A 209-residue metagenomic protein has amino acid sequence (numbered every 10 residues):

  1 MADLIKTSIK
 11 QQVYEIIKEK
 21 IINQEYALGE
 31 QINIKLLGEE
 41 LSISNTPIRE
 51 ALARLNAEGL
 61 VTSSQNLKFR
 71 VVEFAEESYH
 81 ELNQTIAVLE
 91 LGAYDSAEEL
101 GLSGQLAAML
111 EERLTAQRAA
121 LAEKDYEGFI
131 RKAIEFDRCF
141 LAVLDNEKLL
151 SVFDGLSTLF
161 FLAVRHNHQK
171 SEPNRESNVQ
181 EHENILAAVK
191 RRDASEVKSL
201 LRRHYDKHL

Functional and structural regions predicted by a protein language model:
M1-E99: Short linear motifs at protein or domain termini
Q11, E15, A87, G104 (+2 more regions): Amphipathic alpha-helical repeat elements characteristic of tetratricopeptide repeat
E76, E90-L91, L114-T115, A133-D137 (+1 more regions): Residue-level signal for cytosolic alpha-helical hairpin/rod architecture
L82, A107-L110, F129, A133 (+5 more regions): Hydrophobic packing residues in well-ordered alpha-helices of helical domains and bundles
L82-E99, K132-E172: Hydrophobic, amphipathic alpha-helical faces that serve as interaction scaffolds
E90-A119: Amphipathic alpha-helical dimerization/coiled-coil segments that flank or bridge DNA-binding/regulatory modules
E111-R118, E123, T158-F161, R165-L209: C-terminal all-alpha effector/ligand-binding and dimerization domain of prokaryotic HTH-type transcriptional repressors
A122-I130: Internal catalytic-core helix/loop-beta-alpha segment that presents or stabilizes conserved functional determinants
